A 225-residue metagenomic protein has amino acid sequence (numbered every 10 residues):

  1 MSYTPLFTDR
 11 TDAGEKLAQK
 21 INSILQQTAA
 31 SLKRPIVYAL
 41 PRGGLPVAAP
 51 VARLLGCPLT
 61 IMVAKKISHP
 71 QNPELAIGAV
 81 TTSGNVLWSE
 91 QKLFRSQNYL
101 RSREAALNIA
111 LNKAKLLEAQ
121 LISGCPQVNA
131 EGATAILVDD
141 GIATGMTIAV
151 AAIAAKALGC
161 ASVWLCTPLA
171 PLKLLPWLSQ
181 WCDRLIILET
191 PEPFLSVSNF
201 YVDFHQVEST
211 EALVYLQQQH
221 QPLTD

Functional and structural regions predicted by a protein language model:
M1-D225: PRPP-associated nucleotide enzymes
